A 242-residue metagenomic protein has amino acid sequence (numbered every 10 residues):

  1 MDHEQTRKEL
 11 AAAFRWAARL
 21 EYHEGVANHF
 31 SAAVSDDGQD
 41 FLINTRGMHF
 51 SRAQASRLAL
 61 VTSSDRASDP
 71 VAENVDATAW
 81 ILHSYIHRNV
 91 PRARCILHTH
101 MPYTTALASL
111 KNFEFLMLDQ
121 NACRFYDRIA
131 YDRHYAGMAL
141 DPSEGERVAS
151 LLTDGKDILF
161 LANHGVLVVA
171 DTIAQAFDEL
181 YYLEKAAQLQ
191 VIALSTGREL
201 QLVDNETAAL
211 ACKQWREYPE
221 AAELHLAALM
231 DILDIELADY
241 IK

Functional and structural regions predicted by a protein language model:
M1-K242: Glycine-rich flexible loops
